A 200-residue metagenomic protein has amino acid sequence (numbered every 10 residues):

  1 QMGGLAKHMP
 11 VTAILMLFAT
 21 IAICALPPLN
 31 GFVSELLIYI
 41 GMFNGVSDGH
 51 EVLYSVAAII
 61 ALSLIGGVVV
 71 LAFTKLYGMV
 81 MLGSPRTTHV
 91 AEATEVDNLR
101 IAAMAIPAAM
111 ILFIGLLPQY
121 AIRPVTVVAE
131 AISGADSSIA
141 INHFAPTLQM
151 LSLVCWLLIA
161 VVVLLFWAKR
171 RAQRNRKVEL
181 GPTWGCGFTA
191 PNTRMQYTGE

Functional and structural regions predicted by a protein language model:
Q1-N30, Y39-V46, V52-G66, H89-F113 (+1 more regions): Interfacial and helix-entry/exit segments of alpha-helical transmembrane bundles in multi-pass inner-membrane proteins
G3-K7, G41, M79-R86, V127-E130 (+1 more regions): Short amphipathic alpha-helical coupling elements at transmembrane boundaries
F18, V33, G181: Active-site lining segments that contact anionic ligands and/or coordinate catalytic metals
A22, L26-E35, S63-R86, M110-T126: Transmembrane-helix bundle segments that line or gate the permeation/cavity pathway in multi-pass membrane proteins
F32-Y54, T126-N142: Membrane-interface interhelical loops and short amphipathic "cap" helices that link adjacent transmembrane segments
S55-A93, M150-G181: Predominantly late transmembrane helices and immediately cytosolic-facing juxtamembrane segments
E95, R100-A121, V125-E200: Membrane-interface and transmembrane segments of multi-pass membrane proteins
